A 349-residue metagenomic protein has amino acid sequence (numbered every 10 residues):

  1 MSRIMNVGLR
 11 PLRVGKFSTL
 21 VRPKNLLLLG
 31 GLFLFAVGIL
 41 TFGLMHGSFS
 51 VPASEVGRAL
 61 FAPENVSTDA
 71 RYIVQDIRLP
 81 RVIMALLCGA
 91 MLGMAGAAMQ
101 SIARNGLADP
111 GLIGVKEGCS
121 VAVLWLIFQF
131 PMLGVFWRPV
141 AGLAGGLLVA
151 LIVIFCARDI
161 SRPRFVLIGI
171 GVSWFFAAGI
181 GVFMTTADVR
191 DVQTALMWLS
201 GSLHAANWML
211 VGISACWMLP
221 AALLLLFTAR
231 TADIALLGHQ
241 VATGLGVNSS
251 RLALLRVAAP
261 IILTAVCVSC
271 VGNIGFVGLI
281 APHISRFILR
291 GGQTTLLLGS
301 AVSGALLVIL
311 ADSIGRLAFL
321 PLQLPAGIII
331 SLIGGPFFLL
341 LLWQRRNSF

Functional and structural regions predicted by a protein language model:
S2-F349: Alpha-helical transmembrane segments in inner-membrane proteins
